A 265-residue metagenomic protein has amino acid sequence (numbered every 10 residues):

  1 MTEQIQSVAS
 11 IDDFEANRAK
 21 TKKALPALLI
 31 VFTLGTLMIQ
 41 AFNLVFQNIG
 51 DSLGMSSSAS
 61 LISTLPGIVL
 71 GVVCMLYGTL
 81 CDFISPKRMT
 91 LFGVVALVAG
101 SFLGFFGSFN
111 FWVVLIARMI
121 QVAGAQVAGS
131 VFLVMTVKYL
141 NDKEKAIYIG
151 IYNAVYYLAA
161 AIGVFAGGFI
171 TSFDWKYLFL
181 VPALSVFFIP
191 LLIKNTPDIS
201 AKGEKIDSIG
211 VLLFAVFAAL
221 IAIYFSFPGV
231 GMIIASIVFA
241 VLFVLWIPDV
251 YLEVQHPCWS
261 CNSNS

Functional and structural regions predicted by a protein language model:
M1-N17: Short, Lys/Arg-rich, polar N-terminal cytosolic tail immediately upstream of the first transmembrane signal-anchor
D13-T21, L103-S108, S260-N264: Helix-boundary and loop/linker segments of multi-pass membrane transporters
R18-L29, F111, D207, V211-L212 (+1 more regions): Primarily residues marking transmembrane-helix entry/exit sites
K20-Y77: Extracytoplasmic
N48-I49, M135, Y139, I223: A residue-level signal for alpha-helical anchor/packing sites in multi-pass solute transporters
G50-G54, G124, Y139-N141, N262-N264: Short helix-loop-helix connector
C74-E204, S208: Helix-loop-helix hairpins in multi-pass membrane proteins, especially solute transporters
F173-S265: Hydrophobic transmembrane-helix bundles of small-molecule transporters
